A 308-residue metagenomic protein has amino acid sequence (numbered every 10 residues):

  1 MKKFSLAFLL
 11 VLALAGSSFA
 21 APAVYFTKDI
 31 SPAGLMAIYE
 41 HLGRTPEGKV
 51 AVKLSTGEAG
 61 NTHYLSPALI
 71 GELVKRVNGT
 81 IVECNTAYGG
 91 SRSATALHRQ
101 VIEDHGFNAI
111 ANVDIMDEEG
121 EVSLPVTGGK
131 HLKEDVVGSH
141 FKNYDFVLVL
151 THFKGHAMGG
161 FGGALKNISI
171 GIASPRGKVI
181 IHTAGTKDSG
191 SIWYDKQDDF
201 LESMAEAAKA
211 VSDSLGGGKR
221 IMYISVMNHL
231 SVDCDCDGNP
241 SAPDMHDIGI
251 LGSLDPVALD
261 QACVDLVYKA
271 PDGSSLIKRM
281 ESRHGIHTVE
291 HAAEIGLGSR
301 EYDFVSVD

Functional and structural regions predicted by a protein language model:
M1-F4, C263: Positively charged n-region of N-terminal signal peptides that target proteins for export
F4-F8, R279: Alpha-helical transmembrane segments
A7-S17: Bacterial N-terminal signal peptides
A21-D308: Extended, low-polarity segments enriched in aliphatic/aromatic residues
